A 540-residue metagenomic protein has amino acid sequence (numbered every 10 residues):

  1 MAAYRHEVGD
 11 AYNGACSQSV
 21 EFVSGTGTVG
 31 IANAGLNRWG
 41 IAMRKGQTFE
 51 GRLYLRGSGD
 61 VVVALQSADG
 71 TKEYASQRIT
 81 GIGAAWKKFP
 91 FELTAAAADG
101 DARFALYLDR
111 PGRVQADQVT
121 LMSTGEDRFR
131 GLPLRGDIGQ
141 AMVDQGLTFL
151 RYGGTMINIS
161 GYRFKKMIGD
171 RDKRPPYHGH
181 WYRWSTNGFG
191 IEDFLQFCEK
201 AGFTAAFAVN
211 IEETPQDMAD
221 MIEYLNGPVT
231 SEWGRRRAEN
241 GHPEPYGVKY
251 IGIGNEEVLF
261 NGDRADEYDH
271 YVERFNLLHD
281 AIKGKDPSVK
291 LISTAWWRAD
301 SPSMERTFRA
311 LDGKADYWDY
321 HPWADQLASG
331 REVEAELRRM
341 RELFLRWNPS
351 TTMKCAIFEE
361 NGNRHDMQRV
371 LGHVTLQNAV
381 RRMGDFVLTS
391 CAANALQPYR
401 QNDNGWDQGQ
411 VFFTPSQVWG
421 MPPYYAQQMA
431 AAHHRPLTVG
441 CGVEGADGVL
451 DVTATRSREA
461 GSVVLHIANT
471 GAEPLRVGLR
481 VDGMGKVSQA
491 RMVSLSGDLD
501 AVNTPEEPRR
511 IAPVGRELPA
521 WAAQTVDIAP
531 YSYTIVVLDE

Functional and structural regions predicted by a protein language model:
M1-N187, T204, A208, E213 (+7 more regions): Extracellular and organelle-lumenal recognition/adhesion modules and their flexible linkers in secreted
L53, G146, C198, M221 (+4 more regions): Conserved, mostly hydrophobic/aromatic
Y54-S58, T94-A96, A432, A468-T470 (+1 more regions): Solvent-exposed strand-to-loop "edge" motifs in beta-rich extracellular domains
L93-A96, A102-R103, E126, R130-L147 (+5 more regions): An active-site-proximal structural segment forming one wall of the substrate-binding cleft that immediately precedes
A102-L106, R113, R235-R237, R264-Q377 (+3 more regions): Noncatalytic carbohydrate-binding groove/subsite architecture in carbohydrate-active enzymes
M353-T455, E459-G461: Aromatic/acidic polysaccharide-binding cleft in carbohydrate-active enzymes
V449-K486, M492, T534-I535: Carbohydrate-binding surface patches
M484-I528: Acidic, Ser/Thr/Pro-rich beta/coil linker or hinge segments at domain junctions
